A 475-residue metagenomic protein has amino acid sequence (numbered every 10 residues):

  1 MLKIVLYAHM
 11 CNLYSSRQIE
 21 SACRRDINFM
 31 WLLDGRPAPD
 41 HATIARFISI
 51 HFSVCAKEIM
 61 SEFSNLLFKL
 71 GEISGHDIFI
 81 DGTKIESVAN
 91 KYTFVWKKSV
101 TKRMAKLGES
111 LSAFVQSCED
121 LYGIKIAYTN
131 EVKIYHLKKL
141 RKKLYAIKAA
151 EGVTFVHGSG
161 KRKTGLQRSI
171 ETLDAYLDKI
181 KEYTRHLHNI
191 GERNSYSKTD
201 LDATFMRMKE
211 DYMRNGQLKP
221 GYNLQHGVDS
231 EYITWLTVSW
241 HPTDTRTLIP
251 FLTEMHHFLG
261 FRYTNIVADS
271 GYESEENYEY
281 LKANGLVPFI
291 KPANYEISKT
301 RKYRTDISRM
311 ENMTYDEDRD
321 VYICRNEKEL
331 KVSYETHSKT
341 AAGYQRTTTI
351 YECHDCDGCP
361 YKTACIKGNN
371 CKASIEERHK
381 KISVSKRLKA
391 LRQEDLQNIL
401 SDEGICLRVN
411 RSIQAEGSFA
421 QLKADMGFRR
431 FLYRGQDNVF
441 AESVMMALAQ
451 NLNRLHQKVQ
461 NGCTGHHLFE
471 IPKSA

Functional and structural regions predicted by a protein language model:
M1-L6: Basic, short loop/linker segments at the boundary and entry of helix-turn-helix/winged-helix-like folds
N12-R25, P37-A475: Anion-binding and metal-coordination hotspots
M30-G35: Short amphipathic helix-turn modules centered on a small-residue break
